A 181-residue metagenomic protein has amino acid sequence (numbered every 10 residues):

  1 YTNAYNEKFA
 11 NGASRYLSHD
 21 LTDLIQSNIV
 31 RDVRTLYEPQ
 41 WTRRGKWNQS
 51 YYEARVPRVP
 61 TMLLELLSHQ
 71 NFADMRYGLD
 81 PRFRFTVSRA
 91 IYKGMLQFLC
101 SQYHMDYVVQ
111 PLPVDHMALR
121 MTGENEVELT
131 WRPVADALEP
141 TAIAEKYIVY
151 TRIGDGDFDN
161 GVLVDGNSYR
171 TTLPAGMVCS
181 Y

Functional and structural regions predicted by a protein language model:
Y1-G12: A short, glycine/acidic-enriched catalytic loop
N6, T22-D32, Y52-R55, P60-T61: Extracellular S/T/G-rich loop segment that most often corresponds to the catalytic His/Ser-adjacent loop
S14-N48: Active-site-adjacent substrate-binding region of metalloamidase/peptidase-like peptide-processing proteins
Y37-M105: Active-site-adjacent mobile loop/cap segments within catalytic or ligand-binding domains
Q97-I143: Pro/Thr/Ser/Gly-rich low-complexity, intrinsically disordered linker/stalk tracts
V134-N160, M177-C179: Solvent-exposed loop/turn segments flanking beta-strands in beta-repeat/beta-sandwich domains
N160-G166: Short beta-strand segments within Ig-like beta-sandwich modules, predominantly Fibronectin type-III
R170-Y181: Beta-strand-rich modules
